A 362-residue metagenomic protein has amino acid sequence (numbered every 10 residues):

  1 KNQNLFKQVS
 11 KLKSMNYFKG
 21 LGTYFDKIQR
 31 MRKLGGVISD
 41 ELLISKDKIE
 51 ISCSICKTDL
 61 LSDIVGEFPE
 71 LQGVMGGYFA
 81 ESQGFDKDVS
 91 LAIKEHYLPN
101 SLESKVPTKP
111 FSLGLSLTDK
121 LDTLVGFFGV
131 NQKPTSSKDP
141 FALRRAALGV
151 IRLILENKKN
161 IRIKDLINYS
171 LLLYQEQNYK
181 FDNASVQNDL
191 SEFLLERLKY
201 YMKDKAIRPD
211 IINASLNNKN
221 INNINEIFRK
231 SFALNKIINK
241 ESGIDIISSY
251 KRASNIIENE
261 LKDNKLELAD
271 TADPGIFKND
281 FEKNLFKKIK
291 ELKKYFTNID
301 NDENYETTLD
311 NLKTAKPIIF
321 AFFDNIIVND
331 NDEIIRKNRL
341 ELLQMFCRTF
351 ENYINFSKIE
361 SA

Functional and structural regions predicted by a protein language model:
K1-A362: Amphipathic alpha-helical "coupling" segments that flank catalytic cores
